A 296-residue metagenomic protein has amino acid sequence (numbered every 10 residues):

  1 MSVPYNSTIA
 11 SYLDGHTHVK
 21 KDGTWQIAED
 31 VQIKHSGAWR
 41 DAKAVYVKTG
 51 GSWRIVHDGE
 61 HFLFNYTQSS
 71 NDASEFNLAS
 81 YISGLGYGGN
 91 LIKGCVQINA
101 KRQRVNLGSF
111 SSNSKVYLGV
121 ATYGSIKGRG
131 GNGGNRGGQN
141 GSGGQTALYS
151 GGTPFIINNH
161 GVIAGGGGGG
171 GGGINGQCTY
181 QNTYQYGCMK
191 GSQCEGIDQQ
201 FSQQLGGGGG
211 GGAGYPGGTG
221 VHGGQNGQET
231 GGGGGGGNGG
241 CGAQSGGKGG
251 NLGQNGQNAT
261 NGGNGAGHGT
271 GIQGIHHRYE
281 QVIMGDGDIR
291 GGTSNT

Functional and structural regions predicted by a protein language model:
M1-G88, Q281-T296: Enriched but not universal
D14, D22, A28, A42 (+8 more regions): Surface-exposed or flexible loop/turn and strand-edge residues in extracellular/cell-surface modules
S70-G89, K101-Y117, G133-F155, G274: Extracellular beta-strand-rich solenoid/capping regions of secreted or surface-exposed proteins that bind or remodel
G94-K101, A121-Y279, M284-T296: Glycine-centric low-complexity/flexibility signal
